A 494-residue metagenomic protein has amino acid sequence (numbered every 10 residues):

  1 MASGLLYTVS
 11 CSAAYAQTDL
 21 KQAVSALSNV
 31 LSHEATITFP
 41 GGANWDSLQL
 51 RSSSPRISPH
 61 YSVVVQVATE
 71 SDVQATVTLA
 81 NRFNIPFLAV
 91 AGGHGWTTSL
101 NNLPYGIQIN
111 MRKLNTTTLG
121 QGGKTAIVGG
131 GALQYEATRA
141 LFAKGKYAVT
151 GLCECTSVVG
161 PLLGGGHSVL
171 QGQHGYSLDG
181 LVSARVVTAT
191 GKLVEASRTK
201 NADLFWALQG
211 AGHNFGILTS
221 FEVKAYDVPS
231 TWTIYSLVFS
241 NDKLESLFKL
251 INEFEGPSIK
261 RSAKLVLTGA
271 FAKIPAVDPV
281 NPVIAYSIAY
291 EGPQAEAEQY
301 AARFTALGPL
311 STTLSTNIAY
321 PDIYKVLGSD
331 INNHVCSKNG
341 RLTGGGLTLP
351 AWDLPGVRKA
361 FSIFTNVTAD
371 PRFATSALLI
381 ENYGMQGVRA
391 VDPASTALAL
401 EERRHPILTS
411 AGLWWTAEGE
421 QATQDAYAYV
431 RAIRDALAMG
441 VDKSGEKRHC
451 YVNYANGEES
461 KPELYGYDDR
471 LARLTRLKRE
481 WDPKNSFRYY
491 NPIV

Functional and structural regions predicted by a protein language model:
A2, V9-V494: Soluble FAD-dependent oxygen oxidases
